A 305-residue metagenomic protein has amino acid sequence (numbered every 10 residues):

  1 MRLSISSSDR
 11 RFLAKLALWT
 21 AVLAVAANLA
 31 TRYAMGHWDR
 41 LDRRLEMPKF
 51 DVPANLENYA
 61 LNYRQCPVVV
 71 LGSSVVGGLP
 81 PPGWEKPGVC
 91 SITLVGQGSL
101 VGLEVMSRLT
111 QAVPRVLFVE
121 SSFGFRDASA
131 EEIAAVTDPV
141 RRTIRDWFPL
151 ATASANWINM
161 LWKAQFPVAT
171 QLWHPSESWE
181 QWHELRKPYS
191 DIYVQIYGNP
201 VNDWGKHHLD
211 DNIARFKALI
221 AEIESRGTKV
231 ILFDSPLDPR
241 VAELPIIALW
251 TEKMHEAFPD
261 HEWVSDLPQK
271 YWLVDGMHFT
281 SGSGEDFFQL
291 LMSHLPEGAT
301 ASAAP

Functional and structural regions predicted by a protein language model:
M1-L13: N-terminal Lys/Arg-rich, disordered targeting/topogenic segments
R11-M35: Hydrophobic membrane-insertion alpha-helices, especially the h-region of bacterial N-terminal signal peptides
A34-L56: Alpha-helical transmembrane signal-anchor/signal-peptide segments
K49-L79: Short extracytoplasmic
V70, V75-L150: Membrane-embedded segments
A130-T228: Secreted/periplasmic serine-hydrolase-like ester/acetyl group-modifying domain
N212, T228-D266: Substrate-gating cap/lid alpha-helix
T251-P305: C-terminal regions of proteins
